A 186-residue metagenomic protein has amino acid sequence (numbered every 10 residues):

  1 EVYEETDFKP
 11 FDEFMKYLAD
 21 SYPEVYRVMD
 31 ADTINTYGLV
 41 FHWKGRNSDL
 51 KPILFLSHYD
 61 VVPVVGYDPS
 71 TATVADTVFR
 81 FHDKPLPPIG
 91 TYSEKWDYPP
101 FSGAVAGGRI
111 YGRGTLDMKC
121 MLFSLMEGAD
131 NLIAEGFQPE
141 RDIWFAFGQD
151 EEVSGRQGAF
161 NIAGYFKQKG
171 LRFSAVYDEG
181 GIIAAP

Functional and structural regions predicted by a protein language model:
E1-R113, L132-R141: Acidic/His- and Gly-rich active-site-bordering loop/insert found across diverse amide/peptide-bond hydrolases
R109-P186: Acidic/histidine-rich catalytic neighborhood of metal-dependent amide-processing enzymes
